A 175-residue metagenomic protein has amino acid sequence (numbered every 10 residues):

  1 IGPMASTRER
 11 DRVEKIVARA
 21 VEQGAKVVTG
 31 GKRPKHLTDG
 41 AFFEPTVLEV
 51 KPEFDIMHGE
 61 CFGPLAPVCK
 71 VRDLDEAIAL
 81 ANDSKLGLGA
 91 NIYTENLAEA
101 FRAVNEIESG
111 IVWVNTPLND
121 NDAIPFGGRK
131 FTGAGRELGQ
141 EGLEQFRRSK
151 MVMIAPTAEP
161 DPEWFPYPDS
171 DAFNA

Functional and structural regions predicted by a protein language model:
I1-P3, I154: Short intrinsically disordered, low-complexity coil segments enriched in acidic
P3-E14: Short beta-strand to alpha-helix junction loop
V27-G30, V114-T116: General beta-strand structural signal in soluble alpha/beta enzymes
G31-L37: Short, solvent-exposed loop/turn elements at beta->coil junctions and helix N-caps that rim active or binding pockets
K35, F42-A175: Conserved C-terminal structural/oligomerization subdomain of aldehyde/semialdehyde dehydrogenase
